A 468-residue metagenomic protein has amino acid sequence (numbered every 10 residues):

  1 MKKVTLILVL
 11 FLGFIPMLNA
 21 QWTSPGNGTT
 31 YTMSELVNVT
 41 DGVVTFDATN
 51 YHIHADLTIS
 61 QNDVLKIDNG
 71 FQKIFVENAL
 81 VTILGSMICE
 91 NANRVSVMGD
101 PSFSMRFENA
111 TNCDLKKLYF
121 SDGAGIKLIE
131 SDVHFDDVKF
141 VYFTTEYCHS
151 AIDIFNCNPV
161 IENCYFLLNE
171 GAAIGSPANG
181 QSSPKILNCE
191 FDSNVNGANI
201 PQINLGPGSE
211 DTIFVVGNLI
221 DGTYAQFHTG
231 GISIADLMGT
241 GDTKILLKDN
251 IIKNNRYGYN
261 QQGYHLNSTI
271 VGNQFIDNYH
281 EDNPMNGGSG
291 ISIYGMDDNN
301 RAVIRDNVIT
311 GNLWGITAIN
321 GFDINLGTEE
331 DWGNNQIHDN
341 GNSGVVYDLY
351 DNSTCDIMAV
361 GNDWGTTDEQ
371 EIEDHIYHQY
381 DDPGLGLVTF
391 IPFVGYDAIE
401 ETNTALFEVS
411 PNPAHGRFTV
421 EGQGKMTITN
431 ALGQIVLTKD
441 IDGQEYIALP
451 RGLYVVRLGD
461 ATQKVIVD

Functional and structural regions predicted by a protein language model:
M1-V4, I376-Y377, D468: Short, Lys/Arg-enriched, disordered terminal segments
M1-W22: Bacterial Sec-dependent N-terminal signal peptides
K2-I7, L167-E170, K253-N255, H265 (+3 more regions): Terminal non-domain segments
G13-P16, N109, V409, V420: Generic detector of N-terminal low-structure segments
P16-S24, E400-T402, G459: Bacterial Sec-dependent N-terminal signal peptides
Q21-Y396: Extracellular beta-rich repeat passengers
P392-L406: Low-complexity, Pro/Thr/Ser/Gly/Ala-rich linker/spacer regions in secreted, extracellular modular proteins
N403-S410, A414-D468: C-terminal outer-membrane/trafficking sorting elements
